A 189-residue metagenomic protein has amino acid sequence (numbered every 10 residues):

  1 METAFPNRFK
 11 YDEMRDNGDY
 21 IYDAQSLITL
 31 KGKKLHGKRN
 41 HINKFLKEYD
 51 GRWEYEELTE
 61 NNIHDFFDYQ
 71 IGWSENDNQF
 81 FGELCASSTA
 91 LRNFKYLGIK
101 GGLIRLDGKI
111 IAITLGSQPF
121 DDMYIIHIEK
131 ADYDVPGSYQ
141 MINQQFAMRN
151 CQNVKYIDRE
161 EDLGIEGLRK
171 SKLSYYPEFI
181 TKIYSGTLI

Functional and structural regions predicted by a protein language model:
A4-N78: Acyltransferase donor/substrate-recognition loop-hinge adjacent to the catalytic core
K33, G37, L58-N62, Y96 (+3 more regions): Short, contiguous, pocket-lining structural segments that sit at or immediately flank catalytic/ligand-binding sites
K38, A86-S87, N143: Amphipathic coiled-coil/heptad-repeat helices and related helical stalk/stem segments that mediate oligomerization
K44, N93, Q145-R149: A generic secondary-structure signal
E48-Y49, L97, N153: Structured helix-beta-strand junction loops
E60-I125: A mid-sequence, solvent-exposed acidic-amphipathic segment
G101-L188: Aromatic (often tryptophan-rich) hydrophobic motifs at membrane interfaces
